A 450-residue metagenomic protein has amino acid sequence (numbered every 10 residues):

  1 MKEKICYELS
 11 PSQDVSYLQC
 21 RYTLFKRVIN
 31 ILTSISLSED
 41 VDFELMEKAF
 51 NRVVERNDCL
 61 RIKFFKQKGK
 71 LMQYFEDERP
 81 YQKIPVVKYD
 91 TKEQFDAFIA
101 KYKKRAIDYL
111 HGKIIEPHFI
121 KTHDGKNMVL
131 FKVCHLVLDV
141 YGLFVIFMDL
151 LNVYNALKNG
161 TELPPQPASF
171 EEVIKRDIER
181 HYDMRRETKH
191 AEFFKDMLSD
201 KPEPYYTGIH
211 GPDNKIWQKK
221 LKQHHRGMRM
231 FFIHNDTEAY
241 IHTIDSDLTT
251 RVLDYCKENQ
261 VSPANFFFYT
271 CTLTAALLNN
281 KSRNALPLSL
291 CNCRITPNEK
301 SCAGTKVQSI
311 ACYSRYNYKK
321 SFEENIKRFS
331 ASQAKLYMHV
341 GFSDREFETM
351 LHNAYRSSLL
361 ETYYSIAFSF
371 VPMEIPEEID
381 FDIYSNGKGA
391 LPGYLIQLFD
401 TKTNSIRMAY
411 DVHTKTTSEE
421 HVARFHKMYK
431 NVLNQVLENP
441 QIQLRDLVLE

Functional and structural regions predicted by a protein language model:
M1-T23, K48-T91, K113, F170-D236: Short amphipathic alpha-helices and their capping loops
K2-V15, Q19-F25, I29, F43 (+7 more regions): Acyl-thioester-dependent acyl-group transfer interface
K2-Y7, I115-E172, H421-Q435: Active-site-proximal acidic secondary-structure segment that organizes catalysis
E3, L37-C59, F131-M148, H234-K281 (+2 more regions): Acyl activation and transfer enzymes in specialized metabolism, enriched for ANL adenylate-forming modules
K4-C20, D96-I99, L143-F144, T188 (+3 more regions): AMP-binding/adenylate-forming domain of the ANL superfamily
N30-L32, L60-F65, R105-F119, G160-P167 (+9 more regions): Flexible, Gly/Pro-enriched loop and linker segments at secondary-structure and domain junctions
V54-K132, V137-Y141, M148, N152 (+3 more regions): Acyl-thioester-dependent condensation/acyltransferase catalytic cores
